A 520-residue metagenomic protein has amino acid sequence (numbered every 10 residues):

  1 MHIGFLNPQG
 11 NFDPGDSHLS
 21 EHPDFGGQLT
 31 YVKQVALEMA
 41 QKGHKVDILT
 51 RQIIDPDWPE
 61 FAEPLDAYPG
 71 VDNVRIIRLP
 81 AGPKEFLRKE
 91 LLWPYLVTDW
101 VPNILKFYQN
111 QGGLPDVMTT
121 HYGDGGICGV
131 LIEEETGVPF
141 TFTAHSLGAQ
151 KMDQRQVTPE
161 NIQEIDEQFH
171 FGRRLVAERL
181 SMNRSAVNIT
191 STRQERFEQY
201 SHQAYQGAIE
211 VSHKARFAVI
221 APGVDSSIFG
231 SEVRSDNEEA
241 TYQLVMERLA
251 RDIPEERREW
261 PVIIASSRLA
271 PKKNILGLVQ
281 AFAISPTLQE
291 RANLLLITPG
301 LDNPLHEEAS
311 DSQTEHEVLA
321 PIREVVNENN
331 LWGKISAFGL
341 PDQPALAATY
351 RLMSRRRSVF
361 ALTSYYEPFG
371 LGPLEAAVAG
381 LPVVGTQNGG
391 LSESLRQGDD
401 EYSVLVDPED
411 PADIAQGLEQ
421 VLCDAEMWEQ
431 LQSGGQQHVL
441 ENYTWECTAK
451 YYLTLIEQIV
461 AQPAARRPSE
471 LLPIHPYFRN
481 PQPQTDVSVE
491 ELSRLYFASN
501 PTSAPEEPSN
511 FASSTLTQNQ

Functional and structural regions predicted by a protein language model:
M1-Q520: Catalytic cores of nucleotide-sugar-dependent glycosyltransferases that transfer UDP/GDP/TDP-activated
